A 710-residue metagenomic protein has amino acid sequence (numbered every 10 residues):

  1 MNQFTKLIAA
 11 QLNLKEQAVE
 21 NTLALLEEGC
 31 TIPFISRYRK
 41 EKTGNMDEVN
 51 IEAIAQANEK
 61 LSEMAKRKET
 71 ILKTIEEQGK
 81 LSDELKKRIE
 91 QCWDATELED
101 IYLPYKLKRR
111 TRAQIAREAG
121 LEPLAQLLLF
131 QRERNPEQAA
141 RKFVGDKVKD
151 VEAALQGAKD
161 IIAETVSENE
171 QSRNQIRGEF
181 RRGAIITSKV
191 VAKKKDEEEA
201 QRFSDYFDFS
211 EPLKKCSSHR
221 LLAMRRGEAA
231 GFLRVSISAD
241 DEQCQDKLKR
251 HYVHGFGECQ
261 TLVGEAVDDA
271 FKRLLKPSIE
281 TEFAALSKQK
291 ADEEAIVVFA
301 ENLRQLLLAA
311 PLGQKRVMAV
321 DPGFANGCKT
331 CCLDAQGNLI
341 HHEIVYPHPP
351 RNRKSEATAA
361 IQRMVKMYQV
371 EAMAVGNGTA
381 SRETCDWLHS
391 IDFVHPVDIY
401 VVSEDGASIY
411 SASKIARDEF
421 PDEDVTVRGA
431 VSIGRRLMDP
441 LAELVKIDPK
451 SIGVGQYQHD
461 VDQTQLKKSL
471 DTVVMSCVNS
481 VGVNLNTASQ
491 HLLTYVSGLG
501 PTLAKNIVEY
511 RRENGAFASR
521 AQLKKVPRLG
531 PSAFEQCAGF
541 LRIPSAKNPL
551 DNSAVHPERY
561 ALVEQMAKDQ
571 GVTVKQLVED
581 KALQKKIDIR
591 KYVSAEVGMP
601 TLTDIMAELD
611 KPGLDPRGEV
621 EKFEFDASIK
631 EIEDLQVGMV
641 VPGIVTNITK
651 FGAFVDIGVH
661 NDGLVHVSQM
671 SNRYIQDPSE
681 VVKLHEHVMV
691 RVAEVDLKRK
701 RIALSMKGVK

Functional and structural regions predicted by a protein language model:
F4, Q56, S62-K80, E90 (+6 more regions): Long, highly charged, low-complexity intrinsically disordered interaction regions that mediate electrostatic DNA/RNA
K15-E16, E28-G29, A95, L121 (+18 more regions): Short flexible coil/turn linkers enriched for glycine and charged/polar residues that connect secondary-structure
Y38-K40, L129, D240, P322 (+11 more regions): Short, ordered loop/turn segments at secondary-structure junctions
N50-A53, K60, M64-A319, A325-E423 (+1 more regions): Duplex nucleic acid-engaging cores and interfaces of nucleic-acid transaction enzymes
T74, R88, L98-I101, G227-D240 (+3 more regions): Structured, non-catalytic alpha/beta "coupling" segments that mediate domain-domain communication and provide generic
G178-I185, V320-F324, G378-E383, V402-I409 (+5 more regions): A glycine-rich phosphate-binding loop feature that marks nucleotide/adenosyl-phosphate handling sites
V317-A319, K329, C385-L388, S519-Q522 (+3 more regions): Short beta-alpha junctions and helix-cap segments that line functional grooves
I543-K710: Single-stranded RNA-binding regions, centering on S1/OB-family and related RNA-binding modules
